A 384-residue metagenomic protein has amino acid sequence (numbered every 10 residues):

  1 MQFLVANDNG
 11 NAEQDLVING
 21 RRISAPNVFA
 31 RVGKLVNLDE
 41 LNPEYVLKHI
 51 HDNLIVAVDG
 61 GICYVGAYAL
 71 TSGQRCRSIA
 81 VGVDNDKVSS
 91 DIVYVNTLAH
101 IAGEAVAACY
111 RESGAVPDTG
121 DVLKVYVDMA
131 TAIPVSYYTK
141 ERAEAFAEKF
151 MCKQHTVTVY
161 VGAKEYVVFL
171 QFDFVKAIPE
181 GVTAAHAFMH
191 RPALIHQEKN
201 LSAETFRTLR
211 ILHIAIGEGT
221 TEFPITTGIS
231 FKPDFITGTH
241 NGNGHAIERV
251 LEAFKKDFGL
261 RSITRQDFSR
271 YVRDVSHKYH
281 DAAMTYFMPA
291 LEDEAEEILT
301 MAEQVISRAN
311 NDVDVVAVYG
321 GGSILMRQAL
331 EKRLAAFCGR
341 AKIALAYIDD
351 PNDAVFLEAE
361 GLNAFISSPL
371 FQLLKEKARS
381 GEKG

Functional and structural regions predicted by a protein language model:
M1-I211, P233, A295-V318, S323-G384: Nucleotide/phosphate-binding catalytic cleft detector across ATP-hydrolyzing and phosphate-transferring enzymes
Q14-I18, T221-T226: Short beta-strand scaffold segments in enzyme catalytic cores
K34-N37, G181-A193, E222-R265, A354: Glycine-rich phosphate-binding loop plus the immediately following alpha-helix
R142-E148, G219, A283-M288: A generic short-segment signal for beta-strand/edge and adjacent turn/coil regions
T205-I211, I216-E218, T226-T227: PRPP/pyrophosphate-binding module of the type I phosphoribosyltransferase fold
G238, Y286, D350: Conserved short-loop catalytic and cofactor-binding motifs
F254-P289: A mobile "lid/hinge" subdomain adjacent to the ATP/sugar-phosphate binding pocket shared across diverse ATP-dependent
